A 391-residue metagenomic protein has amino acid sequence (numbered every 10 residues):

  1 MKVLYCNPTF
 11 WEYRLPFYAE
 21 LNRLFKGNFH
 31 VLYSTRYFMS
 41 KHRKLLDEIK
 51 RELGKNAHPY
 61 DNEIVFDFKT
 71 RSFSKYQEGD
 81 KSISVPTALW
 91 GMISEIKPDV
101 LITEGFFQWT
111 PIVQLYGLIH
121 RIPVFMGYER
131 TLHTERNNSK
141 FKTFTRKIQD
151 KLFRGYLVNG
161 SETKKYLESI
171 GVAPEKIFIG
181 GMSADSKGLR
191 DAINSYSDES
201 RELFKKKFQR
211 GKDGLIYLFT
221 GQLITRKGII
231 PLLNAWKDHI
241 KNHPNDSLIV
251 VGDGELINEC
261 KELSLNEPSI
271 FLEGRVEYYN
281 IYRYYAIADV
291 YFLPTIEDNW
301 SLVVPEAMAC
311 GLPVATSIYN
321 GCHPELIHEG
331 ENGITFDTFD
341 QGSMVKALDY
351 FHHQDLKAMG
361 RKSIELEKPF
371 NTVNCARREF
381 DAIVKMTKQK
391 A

Functional and structural regions predicted by a protein language model:
L4, R210-K227, L233-K237: Conserved donor-binding/catalytic core segment of Leloir-type glycosyltransferases
E104, I122-K140, L152-G155, N159: A short, histidine- and acid-enriched strand-loop-helix "catalytic/donor-clamping" loop that lines the nucleotide-sugar
K151-L203: Donor nucleotide-sugar binding/catalytic pocket of nucleotide-sugar-dependent glycosyltransferases
N258-V276: Nucleotide-activated donor-binding/catalytic signature segment of Leloir-type glycosyltransferases, i.e., the conserved
R275-V276, R283-A288: Short alpha-helical donor nucleotide-sugar binding micro-motif in glycosyltransferases
I296: Aromatic "clamp/platform" in nucleotide-sugar-dependent glycosyltransferases that forms part of the donor/acceptor
P313-S317: Short hydrophobic beta-strand element within catalytic cores of glycosyltransferases and related nucleotide-activated
K357-V384: A charged, aromatic-enriched C-terminal amphipathic alpha-helix characteristic of glycosyltransferases across folds
